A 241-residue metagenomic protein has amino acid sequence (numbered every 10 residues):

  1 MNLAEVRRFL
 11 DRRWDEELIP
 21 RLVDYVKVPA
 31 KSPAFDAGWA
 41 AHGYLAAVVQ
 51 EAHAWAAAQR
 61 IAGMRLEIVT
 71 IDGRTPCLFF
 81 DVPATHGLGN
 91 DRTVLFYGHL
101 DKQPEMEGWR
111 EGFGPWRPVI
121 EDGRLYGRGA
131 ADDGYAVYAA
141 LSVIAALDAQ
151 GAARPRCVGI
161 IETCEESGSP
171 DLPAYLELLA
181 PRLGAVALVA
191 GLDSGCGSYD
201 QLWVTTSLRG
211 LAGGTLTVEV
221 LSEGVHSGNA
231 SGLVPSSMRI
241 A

Functional and structural regions predicted by a protein language model:
M1-G108: N-terminal helical capping/dimerization or prosegment-like subdomains of hydrolases acting on amide or phosphate bonds
K27, K31, W116-P118, T217-E223: Short connector loops/turns at beta-strand edges and beta->alpha or beta->beta junctions
G63, G89-I161: Active-site metal-coordination/substrate-binding segment of hydrolases, especially metallo-dependent peptidases
L100-K102, R124, I160-S169, L192-G197 (+1 more regions): Acidic, glycine-rich active-site loops and adjacent beta-strand->loop/helix elements that engage anionic groups
G127-Y135, T163-S167, W203-V204, N229-G232: Alpha-helix capping and helix-loop boundary segments enriched in small/acidic/polar residues
G134-Q150, S169-E177, P235-I240: Active-site-proximal alpha-helical scaffold in enzymes
P173, P181-I240: Midchain, well-structured core segments that form catalytic/ion-binding scaffolds
